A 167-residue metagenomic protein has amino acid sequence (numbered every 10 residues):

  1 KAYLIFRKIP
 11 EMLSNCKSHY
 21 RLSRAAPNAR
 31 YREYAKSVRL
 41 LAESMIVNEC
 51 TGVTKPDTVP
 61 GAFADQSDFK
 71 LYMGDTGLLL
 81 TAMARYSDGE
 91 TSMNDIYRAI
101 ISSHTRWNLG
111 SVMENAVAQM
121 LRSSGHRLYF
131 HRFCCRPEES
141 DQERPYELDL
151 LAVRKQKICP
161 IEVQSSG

Functional and structural regions predicted by a protein language model:
K1-E43: Conserved helicase/translocase motor-coupling segment
K36, A42-G167: A cross-kingdom feature that marks ATP-driven nucleic-acid transaction machinery
